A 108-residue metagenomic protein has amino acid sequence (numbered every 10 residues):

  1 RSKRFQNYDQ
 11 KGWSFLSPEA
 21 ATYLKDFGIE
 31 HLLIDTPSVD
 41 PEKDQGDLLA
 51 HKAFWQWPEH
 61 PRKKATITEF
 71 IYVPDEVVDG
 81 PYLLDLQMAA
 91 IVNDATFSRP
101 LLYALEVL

Functional and structural regions predicted by a protein language model:
R1-L108: Active-/binding-site microenvironments in catalytic and ligand-binding cores
